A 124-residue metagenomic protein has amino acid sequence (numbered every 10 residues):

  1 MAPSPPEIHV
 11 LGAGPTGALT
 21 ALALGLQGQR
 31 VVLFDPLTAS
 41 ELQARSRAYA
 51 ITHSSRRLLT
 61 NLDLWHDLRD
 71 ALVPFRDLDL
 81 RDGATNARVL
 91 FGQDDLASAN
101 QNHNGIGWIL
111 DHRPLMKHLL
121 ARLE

Functional and structural regions predicted by a protein language model:
A2-T16, V32: Beta1/beta-strand and adjacent pyrophosphate-binding region of the FAD-binding site in flavoprotein oxidoreductases
P3-P5, A71-E124: Conserved N-terminal helical subregion
H9, G25-R47: Glycine-rich FAD pyrophosphate-binding loop
G12, D35, D82: Short beta-strand/turn micro-motifs composed of small residues that flank or help shape donor/cofactor-binding pockets
L19: Short alpha-helical segment within the catalytic ATP-binding CA
R45-A84: N-terminal FAD cofactor-binding segment of flavoenzymes
